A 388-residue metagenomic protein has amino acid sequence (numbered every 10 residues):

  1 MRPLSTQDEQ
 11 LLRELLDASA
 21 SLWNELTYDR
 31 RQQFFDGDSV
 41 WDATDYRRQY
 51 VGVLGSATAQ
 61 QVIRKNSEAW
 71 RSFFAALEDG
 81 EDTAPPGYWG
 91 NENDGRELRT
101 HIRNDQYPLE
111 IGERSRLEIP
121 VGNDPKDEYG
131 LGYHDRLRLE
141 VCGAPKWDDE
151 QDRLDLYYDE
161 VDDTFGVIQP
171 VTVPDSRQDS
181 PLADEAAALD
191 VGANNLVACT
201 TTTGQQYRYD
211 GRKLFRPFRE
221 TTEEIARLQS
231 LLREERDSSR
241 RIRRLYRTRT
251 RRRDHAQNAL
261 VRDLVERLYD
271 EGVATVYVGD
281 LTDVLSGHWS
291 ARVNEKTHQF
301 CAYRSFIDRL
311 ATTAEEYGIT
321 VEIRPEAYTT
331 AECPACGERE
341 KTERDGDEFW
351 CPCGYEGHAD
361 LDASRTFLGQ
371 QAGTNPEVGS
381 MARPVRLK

Functional and structural regions predicted by a protein language model:
M1-K388: Nucleic-acid substrate recognition interfaces
